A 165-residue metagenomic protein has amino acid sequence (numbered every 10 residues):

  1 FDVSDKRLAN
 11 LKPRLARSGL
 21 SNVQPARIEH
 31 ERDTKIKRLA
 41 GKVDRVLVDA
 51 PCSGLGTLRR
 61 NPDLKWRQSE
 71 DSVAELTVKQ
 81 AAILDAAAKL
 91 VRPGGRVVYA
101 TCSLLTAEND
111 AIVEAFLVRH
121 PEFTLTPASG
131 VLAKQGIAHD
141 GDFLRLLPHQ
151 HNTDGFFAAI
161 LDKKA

Functional and structural regions predicted by a protein language model:
F1-A165: S-adenosylmethionine
